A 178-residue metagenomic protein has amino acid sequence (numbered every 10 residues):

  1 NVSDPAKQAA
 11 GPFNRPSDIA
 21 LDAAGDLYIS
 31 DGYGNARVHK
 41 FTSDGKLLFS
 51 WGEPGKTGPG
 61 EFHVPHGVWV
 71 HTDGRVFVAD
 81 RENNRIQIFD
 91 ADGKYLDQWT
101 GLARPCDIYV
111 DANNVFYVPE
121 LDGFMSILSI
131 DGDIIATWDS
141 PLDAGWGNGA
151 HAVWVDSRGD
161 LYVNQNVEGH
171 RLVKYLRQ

Functional and structural regions predicted by a protein language model:
N1-Q178: Eukaryotic scaffold repeat domains enriched in small/polar residues
